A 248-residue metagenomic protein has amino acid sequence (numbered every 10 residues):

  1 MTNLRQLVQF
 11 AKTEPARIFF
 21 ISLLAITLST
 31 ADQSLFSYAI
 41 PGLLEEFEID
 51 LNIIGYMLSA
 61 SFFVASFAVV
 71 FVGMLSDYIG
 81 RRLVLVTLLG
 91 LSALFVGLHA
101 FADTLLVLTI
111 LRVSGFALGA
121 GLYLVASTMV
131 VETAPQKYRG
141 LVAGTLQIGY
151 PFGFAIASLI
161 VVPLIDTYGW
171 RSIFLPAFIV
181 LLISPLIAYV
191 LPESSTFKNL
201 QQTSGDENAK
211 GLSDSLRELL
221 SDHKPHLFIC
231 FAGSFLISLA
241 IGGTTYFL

Functional and structural regions predicted by a protein language model:
R17-L51, T244-L248: Extracytoplasmic
S34, F62-V70, A155: Residue-level signature of mid-helix packing/kink "hotspots" within the transmembrane helices of 12-pass Major
F36-S37, K224-L248: Extracytoplasmic gate region of multi-pass secondary transporters
E48, G80, F101-V107, L118 (+1 more regions): Helix-breaking motifs and short loop linkers at transmembrane-helix boundaries and internal kinks in secondary membrane
F67-D103: Conserved MFS/SLC helix-loop-helix module at the cytosolic interface between two early adjacent transmembrane helices
F95, L106-S114: Paired small-residue
L111-I148: Cytoplasmic helix-loop-helix junction between adjacent transmembrane helices in 12-TM secondary transporters
L146-Y189: Helix-loop-helix hairpin linking two adjacent transmembrane segments in secondary transporters
